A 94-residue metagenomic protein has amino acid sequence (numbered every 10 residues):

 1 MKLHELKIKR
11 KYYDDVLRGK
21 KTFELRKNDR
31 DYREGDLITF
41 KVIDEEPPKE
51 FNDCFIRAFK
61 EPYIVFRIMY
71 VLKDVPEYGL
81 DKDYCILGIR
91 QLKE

Functional and structural regions predicted by a protein language model:
M1-E94: Catalytic phosphate/metal-binding cores of nucleic-acid and nucleotide-processing enzymes, i.e., regions that mediate
